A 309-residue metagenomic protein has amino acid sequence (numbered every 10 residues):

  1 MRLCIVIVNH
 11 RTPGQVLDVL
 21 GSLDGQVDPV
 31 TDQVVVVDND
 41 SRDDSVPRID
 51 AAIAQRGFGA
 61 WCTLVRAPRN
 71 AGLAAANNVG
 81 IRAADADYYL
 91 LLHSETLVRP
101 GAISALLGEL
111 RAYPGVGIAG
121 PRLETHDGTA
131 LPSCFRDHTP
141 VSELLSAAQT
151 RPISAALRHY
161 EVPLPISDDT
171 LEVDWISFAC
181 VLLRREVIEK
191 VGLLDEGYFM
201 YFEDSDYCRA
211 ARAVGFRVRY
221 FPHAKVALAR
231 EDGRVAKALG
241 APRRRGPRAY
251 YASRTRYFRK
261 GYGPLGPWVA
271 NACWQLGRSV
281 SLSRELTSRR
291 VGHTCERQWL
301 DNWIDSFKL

Functional and structural regions predicted by a protein language model:
G21-T31: Short, acidic, metal-binding catalytic loop of nucleotide-sugar glycosyltransferases
S22, D38-I49, R69: A conserved acidic beta->alpha catalytic loop
R66-A84, A105: Glycine-rich, basic loop-to-helix element that forms the pyrophosphate-binding segment of sugar-nucleotide handling
Y89: Short aromatic/hydrophobic "clamp" motif used to bind/position activated sugar donors
L97-C134: Conserved donor NDP-sugar-binding/catalytic core segment of glycosyltransferases
H138-D174: Short, flexible, basic/aromatic active-site loop/helix in glycosyltransferases
I166-D168, D174-K225: A short, conserved alpha-helix in the catalytic core of glycosyltransferases
A213-R290, T294: Active-site-adjacent helix/loop segment of glycosyltransferases that harbors family-specific signature motifs
